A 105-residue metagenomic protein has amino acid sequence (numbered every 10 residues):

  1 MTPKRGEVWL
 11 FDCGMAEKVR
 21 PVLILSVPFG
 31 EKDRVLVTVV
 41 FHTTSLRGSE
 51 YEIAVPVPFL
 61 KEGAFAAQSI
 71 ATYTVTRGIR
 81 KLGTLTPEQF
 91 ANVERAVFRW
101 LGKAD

Functional and structural regions predicted by a protein language model:
M1-D105: Conserved functional hotspots at enzyme active or ligand-binding sites that engage polyanionic ligands
